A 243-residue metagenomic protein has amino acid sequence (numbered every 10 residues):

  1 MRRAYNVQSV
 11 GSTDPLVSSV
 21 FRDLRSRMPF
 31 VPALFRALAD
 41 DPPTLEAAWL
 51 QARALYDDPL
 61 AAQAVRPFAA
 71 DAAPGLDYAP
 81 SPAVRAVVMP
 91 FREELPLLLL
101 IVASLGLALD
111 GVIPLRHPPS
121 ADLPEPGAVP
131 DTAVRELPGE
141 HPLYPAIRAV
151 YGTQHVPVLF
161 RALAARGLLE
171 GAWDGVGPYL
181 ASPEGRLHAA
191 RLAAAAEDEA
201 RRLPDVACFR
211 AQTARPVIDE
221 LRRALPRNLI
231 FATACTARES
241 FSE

Functional and structural regions predicted by a protein language model:
M1-E243: Hydrophobic alpha-helical segments
